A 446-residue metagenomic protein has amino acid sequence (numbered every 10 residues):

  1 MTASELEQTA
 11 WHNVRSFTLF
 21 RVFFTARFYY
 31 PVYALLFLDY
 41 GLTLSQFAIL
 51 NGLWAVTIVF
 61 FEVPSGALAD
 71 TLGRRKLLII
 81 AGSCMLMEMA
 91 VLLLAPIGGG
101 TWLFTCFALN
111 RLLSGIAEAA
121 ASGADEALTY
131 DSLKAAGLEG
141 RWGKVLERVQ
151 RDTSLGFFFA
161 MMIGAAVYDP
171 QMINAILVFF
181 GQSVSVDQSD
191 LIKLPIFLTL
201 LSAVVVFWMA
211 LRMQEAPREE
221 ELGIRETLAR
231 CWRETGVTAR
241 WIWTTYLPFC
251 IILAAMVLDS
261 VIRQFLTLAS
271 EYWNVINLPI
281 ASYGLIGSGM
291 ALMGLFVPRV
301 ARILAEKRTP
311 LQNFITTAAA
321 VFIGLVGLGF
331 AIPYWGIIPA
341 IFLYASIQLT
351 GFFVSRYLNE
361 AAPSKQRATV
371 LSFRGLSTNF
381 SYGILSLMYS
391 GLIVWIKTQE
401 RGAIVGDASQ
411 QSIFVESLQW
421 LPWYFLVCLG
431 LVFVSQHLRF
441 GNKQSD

Functional and structural regions predicted by a protein language model:
M1-V14, L211-I251: Juxtamembrane intracellular "pre-TM" segments in multi-pass secondary transporters
S16-L35, L50-A69, K76, C106-M172 (+5 more regions): Substrate-agnostic recognition of the 12-TM MFS/MFS-like secondary transporter fold
D39, G98, G156-P195, E271-I276 (+2 more regions): Transmembrane alpha-helix termini and helix-breaking/packing motifs in multi-pass membrane transporters
F47, L77, V145, L194-L198 (+4 more regions): Alpha-helical transmembrane segments of multi-pass secondary-active solute transporters
T71-G82, R148, L304-A319: Cytoplasmic membrane-interface "Motif A"-like loop-to-helix N-cap segments of 12-TM Major Facilitator Superfamily
S83-T101, F107, A319-P333: C-terminal ends and interior cores of transmembrane alpha-helices in multi-pass membrane transporters/permeases
Q188-I192, I196-E226, S435-D446: Helix-loop junctions on the cytosolic side of multi-pass membrane transporters, especially the intracellular loop
L311-V354: C-terminal transmembrane helical hairpin of 12-TM major facilitator-type secondary transporters
